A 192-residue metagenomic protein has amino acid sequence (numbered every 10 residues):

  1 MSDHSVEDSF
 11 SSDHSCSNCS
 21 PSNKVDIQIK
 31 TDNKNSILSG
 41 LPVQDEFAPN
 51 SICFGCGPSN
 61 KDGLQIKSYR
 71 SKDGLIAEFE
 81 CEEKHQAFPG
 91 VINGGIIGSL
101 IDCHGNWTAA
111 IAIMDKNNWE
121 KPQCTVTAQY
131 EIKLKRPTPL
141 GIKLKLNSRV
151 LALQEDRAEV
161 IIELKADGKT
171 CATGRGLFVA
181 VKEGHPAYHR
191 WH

Functional and structural regions predicted by a protein language model:
S2-Q44, T138-K145, R149-H192: HotDog/MaoC-like acyl-thioester-processing domains
H4, N106-K145: Hydrophobic beta-strand-centered segment that forms part of the acyl-chain substrate-binding groove
N18, P49-S51, G55-I92: Catalytic strand-loop segment that frames the active site of acyl-thioester-processing enzymes
G63, T127-Q129, E159: Short coil/loop residues immediately preceding or within conserved phosphate-binding loops of NTP-utilizing enzyme
F79-C81, L134, A180: Hydrophobic residues in beta-strands and at strand termini
E80-K84, P137, R149: Short strand-loop junctions, especially beta-strand C-caps/beta-turns that link beta-sheets to coils or alpha-helices
G90-L100: Short, conserved micro-motifs enriched in small and acidic residues
